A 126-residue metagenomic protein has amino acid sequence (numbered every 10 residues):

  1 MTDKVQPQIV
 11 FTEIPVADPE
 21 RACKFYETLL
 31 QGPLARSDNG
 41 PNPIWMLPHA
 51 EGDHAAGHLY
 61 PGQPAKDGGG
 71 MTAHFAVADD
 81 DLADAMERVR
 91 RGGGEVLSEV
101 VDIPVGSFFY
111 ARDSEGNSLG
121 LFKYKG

Functional and structural regions predicted by a protein language model:
M1-C23, G70-A73, K125-G126: N-terminal beta-strand motif that seeds the catalytic metal site of vicinal oxygen chelate
D3, E13-A55: Core segments of cupin and vicinal oxygen chelate
D18-P19, F75-E115: Vicinal oxygen chelate
P19, M46-A76, L97, V101 (+1 more regions): Conserved, structured core segments of small domains
N39-I44, D67, I103-S107: Short acidic/glycine-enriched loop/turn segments that link adjacent beta-strands
G57-Y60, Y110, L119-F122: Conserved beta-strand in the GNAT
P104-V105, Y124-G126: A short acidic/small-residue loop/turn micro-motif
